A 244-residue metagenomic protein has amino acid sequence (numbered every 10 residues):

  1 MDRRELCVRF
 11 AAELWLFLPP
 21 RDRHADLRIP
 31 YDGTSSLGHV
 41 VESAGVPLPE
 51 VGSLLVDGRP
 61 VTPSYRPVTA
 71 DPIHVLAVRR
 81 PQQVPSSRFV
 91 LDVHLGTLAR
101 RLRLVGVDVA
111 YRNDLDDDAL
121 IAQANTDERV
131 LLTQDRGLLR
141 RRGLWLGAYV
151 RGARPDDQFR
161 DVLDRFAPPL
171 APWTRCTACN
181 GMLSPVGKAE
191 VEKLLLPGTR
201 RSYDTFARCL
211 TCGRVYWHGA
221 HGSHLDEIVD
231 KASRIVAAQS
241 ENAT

Functional and structural regions predicted by a protein language model:
M1-R88: Ubiquitin-like/PB1-type beta-grasp interaction modules and other compact soluble beta-rich domains
A12-W15, V93-T97, T133-L138: Short, polar loop motifs at secondary-structure junctions
S64, K193-F206: Short linker/helix segments within small regulatory modules
V78, Q82-V105, S223-V236: Extended interfacial segments that mediate partner engagement and assembly in macromolecular machines
L115-R129, L138-L139: BRCT (BRCA1 C-terminal) domain core and associated BRCT-interaction motifs
L170-T174, R201-D204: Flanking scaffold residues of small Cys/His-coordinated metal-binding clusters
C176-C179, C209-C212: Short cysteine-rich clusters marking metal-coordination/redox-active sites
G181-P185, W217: Short functional micro-motifs and their immediate structural scaffolds
